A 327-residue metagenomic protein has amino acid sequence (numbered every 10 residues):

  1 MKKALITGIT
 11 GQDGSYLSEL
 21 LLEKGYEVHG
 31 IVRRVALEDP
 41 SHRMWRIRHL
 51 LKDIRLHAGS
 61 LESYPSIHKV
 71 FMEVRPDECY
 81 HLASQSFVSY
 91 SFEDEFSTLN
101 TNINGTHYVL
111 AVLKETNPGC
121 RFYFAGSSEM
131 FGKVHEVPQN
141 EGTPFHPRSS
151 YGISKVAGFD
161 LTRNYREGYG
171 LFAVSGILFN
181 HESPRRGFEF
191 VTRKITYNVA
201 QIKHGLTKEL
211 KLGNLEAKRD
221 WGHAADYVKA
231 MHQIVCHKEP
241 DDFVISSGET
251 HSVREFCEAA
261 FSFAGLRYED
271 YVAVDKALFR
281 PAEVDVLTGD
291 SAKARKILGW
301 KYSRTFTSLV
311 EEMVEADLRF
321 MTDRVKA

Functional and structural regions predicted by a protein language model:
M1-H181, A225, V235, R304 (+2 more regions): N-terminal Rossmann-like NAD(P)+-binding domain of SDR-like oxidoreductases, especially those catalyzing
E23, G30-I31, G59, R186-I195 (+1 more regions): C-terminal substrate-binding subdomain of Rossmann-fold SDR/epimerase-dehydratase oxidoreductases
